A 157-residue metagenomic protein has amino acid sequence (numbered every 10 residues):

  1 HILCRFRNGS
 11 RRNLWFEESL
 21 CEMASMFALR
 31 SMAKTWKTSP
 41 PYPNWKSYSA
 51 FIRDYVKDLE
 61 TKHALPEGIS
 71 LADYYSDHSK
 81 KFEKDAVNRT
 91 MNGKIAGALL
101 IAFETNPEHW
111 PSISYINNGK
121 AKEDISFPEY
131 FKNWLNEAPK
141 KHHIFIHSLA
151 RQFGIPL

Functional and structural regions predicted by a protein language model:
H1-F6, L20, A24: Active-site His/Glu-centered metal-binding helix of metallohydrolases
R5, F27-S31, A102-T105: Active-site catalytic microenvironments for nucleophilic, acid-base chemistry
F6-R12, D85-A86: Second-shell loop/turn segments in exported
G9, M26-F27, S31-K34, S39 (+3 more regions): Generic local-structure boundary detector
L14-H63: Post-HExxH zinc-binding segment in Zn-dependent metallohydrolases
T61-L157: Pan-zinc metallopeptidase signature
